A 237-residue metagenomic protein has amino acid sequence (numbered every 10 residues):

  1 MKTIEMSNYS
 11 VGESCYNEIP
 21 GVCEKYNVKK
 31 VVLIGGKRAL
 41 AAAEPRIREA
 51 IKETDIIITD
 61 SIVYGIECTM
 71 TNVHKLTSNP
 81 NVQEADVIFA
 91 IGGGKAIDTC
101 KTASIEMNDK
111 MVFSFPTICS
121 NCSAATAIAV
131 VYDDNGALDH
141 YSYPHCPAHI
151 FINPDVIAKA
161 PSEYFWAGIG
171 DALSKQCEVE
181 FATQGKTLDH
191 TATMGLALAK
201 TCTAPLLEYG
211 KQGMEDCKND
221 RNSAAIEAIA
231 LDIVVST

Functional and structural regions predicted by a protein language model:
M1-V87: ATP/NTP phosphate-donor binding region
Y26, T54, Q83, A158 (+3 more regions): Change "in soluble alpha/beta enzymes" to "in soluble alpha/beta proteins
R46-I47, A96-K110: Short Gly/Thr/Asp-enriched flexible loops that form oxyanion-binding sites at enzyme active sites
G65, I91-G93, C119: Active-site nucleophile and cofactor-binding loops and adjacent substrate-binding regions of central metabolic enzymes
A85-K101, T237: Glycine-rich phosphate-binding loop
M107-A199: A glycine/threonine-rich phosphate-anchoring loop and its flanking beta-alpha core in nucleotide/phosphate-binding
L188-T237: Active-site segments that bind and position negatively charged phosphate/pyrophosphate groups
